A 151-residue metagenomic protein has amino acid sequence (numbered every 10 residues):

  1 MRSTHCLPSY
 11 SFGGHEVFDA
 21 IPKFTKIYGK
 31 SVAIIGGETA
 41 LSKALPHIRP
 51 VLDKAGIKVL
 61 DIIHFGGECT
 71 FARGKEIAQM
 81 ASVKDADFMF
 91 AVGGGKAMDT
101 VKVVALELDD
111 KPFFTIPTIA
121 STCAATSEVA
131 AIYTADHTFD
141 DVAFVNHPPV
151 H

Functional and structural regions predicted by a protein language model:
M1-F88: ATP/NTP phosphate-donor binding region
P8-S9, E107-H151: A glycine/threonine-rich phosphate-anchoring loop and its flanking beta-alpha core in nucleotide/phosphate-binding
G14-H15, G36-E38, V92-G94, I116-I119 (+2 more regions): Fold-independent oxyanion-binding glycine-rich loops and adjacent beta-strand/coil segments at enzyme active sites
I21, T100-K102, E128: Short hydrophobic alpha-helical segments that form membrane-spanning helices or hydrophobic packing faces of helical
F24, A81, L106, F144-V145: Structural motif
H47-P50, I77, V104-E107, S127-A131: Short, glycine/charged-enriched secondary-structure capping and boundary segments
A81-V104, L108-I119: A short, small-residue-rich loop immediately preceding and capping a beta-strand
